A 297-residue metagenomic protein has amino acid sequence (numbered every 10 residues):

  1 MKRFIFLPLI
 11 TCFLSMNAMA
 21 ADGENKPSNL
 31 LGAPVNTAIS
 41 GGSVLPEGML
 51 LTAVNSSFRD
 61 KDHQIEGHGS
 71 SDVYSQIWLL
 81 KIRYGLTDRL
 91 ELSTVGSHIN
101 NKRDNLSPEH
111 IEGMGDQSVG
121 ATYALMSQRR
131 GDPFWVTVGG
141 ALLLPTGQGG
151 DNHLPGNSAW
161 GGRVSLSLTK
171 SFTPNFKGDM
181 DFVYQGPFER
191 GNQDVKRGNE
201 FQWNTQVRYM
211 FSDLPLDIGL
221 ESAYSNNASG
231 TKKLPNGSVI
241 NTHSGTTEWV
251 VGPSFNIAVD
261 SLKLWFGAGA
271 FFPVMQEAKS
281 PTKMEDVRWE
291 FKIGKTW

Functional and structural regions predicted by a protein language model:
M19-D62, S127-T137: Outer-membrane beta-barrel biogenesis signature
T37-G41, L86-D88, T122-R130, V136 (+5 more regions): Outer-membrane beta-barrel proteins
L50, R89-T94, Q128-G131, P174-G178 (+2 more regions): Repeated loop/turn-to-beta-strand initiation elements of outer-membrane beta-barrel proteins
V54, L80-Y84, V119-Y123, G140 (+7 more regions): Residues on the lipid-exposed face of transmembrane beta-strands in outer-membrane beta-barrel proteins
S56-D62, G96-K102, L125, L142-Q148 (+6 more regions): Transmembrane beta-strands of outer-membrane beta-barrel pores
D72-W78, E112-Q117, G156-G162, V195-W203 (+2 more regions): Residues that define the transmembrane beta-barrel architecture of outer-membrane proteins
S97-R197: Outer-membrane pore/translocation modules
R197, F201-W297: Outer membrane beta-barrel transmembrane domains
